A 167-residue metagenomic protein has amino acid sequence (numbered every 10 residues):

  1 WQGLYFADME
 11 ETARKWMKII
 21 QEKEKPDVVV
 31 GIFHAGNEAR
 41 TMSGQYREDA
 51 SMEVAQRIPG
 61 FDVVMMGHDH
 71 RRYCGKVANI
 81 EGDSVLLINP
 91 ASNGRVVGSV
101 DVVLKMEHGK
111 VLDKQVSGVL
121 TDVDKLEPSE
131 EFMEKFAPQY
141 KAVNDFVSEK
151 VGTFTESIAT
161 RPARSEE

Functional and structural regions predicted by a protein language model:
W1-K125, E131: Acidic, metal/ion-coordinating pockets
V111-E166: Hard-cation-handling environments
